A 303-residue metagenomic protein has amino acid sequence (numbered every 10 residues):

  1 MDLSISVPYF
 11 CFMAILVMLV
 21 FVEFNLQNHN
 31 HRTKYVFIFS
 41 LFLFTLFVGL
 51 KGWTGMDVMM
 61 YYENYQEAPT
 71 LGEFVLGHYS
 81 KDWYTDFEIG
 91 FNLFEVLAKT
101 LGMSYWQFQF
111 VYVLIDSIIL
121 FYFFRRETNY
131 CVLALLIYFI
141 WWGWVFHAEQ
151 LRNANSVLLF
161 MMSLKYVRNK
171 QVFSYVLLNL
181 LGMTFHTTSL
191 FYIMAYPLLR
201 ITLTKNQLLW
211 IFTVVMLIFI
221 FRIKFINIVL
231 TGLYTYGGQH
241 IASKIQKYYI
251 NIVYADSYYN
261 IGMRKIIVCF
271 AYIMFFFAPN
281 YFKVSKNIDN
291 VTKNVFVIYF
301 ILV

Functional and structural regions predicted by a protein language model:
M1-F44: Start-transfer (signal-anchor) and selected internal transmembrane alpha helices of multi-pass inner/ER membrane
H31, F124-I140: Transmembrane-helix signature of polytopic, membrane-embedded enzymes that assemble or transfer cell-envelope glycans
T54, M59-Y62, Y196-P197, I201-V303: Alpha-helical transmembrane segments and terminal signal-anchor/GPI-anchor hydrophobic tails, characterized by long
M59-E67, F74-V75, Y79-M103: Short hydrophobic/aromatic helix or loop-helix immediately within or flanking a transmembrane segment in polytopic
V111-E127: Transmembrane-helix motifs of polytopic, lipid-linked glycan transferases
G143, S174-L198: Membrane-interface alpha helices of multi-pass inner-membrane proteins
A148-A154: Short acidic/glycine- and proline-prone juxtamembrane loop motifs at membrane-interface regions of multi-pass membrane
F160-S174: Membrane-interface transmembrane helices that cradle and orient dolichyl/undecaprenyl
